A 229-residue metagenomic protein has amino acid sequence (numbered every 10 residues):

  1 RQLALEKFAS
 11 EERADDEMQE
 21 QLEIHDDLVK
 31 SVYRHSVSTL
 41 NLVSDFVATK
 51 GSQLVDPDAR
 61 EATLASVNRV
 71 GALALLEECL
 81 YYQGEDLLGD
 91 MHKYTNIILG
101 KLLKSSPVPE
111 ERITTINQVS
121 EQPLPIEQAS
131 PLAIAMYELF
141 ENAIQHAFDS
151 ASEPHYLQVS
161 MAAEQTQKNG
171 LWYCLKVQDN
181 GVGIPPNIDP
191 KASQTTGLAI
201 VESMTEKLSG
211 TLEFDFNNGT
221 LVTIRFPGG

Functional and structural regions predicted by a protein language model:
R1-D26: Conserved signal-transmission helix
Q19-Y33, P107-F140, I144-F148, S152-Y156: Conserved short strand/loop->alpha-helix "switch" segment adjacent to the catalytic nucleotide/phosphoryl-transfer site
T39-T49, D56-Q118: Conserved DHp (HisKA) dimerization/phosphotransfer helix of two-component histidine kinases, i.e., the long coiled-coil
P154-N169: Short beta-strand/loop element within the Bergerat-fold HATPase_c
Y156, G183, N217-T223: Glycine-rich nucleotide-binding loop
K168-L198: Glycine-rich/acidic phosphate-handling loop/turn and adjacent ATP-lid/helix of nucleotide-binding kinase/ATPase domains
L208-D215: Glycine-rich ATP-binding loops of the HATPase_c
